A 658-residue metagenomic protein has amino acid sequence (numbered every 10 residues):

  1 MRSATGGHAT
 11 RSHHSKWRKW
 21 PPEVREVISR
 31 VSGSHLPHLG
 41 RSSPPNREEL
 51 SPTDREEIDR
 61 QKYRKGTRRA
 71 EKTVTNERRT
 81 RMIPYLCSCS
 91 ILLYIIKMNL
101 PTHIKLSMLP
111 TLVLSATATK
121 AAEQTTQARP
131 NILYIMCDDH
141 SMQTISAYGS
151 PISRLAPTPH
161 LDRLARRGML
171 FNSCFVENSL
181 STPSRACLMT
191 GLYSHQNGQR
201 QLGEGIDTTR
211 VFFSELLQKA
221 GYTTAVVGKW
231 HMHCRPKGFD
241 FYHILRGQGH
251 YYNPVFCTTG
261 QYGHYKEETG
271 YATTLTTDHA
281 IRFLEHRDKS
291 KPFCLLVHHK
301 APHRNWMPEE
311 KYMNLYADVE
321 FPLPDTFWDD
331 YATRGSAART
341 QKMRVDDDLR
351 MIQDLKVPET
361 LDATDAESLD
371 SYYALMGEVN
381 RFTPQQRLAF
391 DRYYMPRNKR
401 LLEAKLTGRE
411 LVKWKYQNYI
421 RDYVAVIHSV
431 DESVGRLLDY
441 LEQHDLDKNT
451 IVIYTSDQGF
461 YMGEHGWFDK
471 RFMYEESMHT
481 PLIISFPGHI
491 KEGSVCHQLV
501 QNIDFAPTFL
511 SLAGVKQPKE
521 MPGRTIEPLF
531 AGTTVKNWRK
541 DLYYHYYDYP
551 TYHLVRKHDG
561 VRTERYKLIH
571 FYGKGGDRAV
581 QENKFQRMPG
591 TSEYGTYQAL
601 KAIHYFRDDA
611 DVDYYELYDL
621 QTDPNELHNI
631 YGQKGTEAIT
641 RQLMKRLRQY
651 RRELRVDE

Functional and structural regions predicted by a protein language model:
G6-A9, P22-L39, S43-R47, R55-R60: Intrinsically disordered, low-complexity proline-rich regions
H8, H13-H14, H35-H38, Q61-Y63 (+4 more regions): Low-complexity, intrinsically disordered or signal/transmembrane-proximal segments
W17-W20: Tryptophan (W) side chains
L50, R64-R81: Ser/Thr-rich, low-complexity intrinsically disordered segments
C87-C89: Cysteine-centered motifs
N99, I104-S107, V113, T119-E616 (+1 more regions): Formylglycine-dependent sulfatase
